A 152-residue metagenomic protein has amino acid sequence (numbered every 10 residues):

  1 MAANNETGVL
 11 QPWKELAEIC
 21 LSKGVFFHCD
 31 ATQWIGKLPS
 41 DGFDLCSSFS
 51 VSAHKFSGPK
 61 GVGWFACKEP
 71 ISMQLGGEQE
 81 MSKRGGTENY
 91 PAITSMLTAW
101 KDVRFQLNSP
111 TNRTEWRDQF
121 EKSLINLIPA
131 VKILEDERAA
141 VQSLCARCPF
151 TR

Functional and structural regions predicted by a protein language model:
M1-R152: Pyridoxal 5′-phosphate
